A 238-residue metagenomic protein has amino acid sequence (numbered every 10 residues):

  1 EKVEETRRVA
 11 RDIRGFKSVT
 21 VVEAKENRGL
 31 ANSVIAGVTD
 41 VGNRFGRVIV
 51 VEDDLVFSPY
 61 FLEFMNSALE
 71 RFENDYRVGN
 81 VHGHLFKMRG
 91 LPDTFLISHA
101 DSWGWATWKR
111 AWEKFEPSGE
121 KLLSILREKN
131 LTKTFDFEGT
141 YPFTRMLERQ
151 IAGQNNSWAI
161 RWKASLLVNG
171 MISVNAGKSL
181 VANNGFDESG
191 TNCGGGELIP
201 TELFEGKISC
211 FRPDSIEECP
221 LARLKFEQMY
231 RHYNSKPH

Functional and structural regions predicted by a protein language model:
E1-V50, L55-H238: An acidic/histidine-cluster motif and surrounding catalytic segment that typifies divalent-metal-assisted enzyme active
